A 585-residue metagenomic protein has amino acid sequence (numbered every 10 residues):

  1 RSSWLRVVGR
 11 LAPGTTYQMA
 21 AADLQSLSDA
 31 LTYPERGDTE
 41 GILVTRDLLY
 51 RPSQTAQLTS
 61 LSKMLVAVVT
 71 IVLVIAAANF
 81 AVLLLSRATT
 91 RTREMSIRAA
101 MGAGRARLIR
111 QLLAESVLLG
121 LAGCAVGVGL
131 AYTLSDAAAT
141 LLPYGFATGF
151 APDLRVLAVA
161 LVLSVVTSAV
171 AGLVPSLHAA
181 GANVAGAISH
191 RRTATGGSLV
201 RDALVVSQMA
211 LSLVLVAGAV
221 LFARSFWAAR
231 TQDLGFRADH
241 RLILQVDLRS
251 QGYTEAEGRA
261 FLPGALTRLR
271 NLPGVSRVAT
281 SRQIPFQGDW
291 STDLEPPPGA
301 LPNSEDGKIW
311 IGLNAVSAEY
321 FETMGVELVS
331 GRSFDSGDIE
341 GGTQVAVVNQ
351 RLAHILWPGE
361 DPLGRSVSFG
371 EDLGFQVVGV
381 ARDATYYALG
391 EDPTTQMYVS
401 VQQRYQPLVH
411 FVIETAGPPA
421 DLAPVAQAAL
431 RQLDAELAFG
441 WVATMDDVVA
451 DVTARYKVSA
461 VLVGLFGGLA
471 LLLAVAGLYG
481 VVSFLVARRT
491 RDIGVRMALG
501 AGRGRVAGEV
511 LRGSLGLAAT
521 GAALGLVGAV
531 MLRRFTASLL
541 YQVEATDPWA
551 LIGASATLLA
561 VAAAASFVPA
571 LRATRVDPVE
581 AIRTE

Functional and structural regions predicted by a protein language model:
R1-K63, D136, G218, F222 (+1 more regions): Mid-to-C-terminal secondary-structure elements that act as membrane-proximal/extracytoplasmic interface segments
L43, A81, S116-V184, R224 (+1 more regions): Small-residue-rich transmembrane alpha-helices
D47-T55, L83-R110, A114, L134-Y253 (+1 more regions): Alpha-helical transmembrane segments of integral membrane proteins
L58-R93, V170, S198-A223, Y456-R491 (+3 more regions): Hydrophobic alpha-helical transmembrane segments of multi-pass inner-membrane transport and secretion
S62-V66, R107, L112, P152 (+6 more regions): Residue-level signature of transmembrane alpha-helical entry/exit and packing/kink sites in multi-pass membrane
A78-G120, G181-R192, A476-L517, R572-R583: Intracellular coupling helices
G390, A429, L433-L526, A537-Y541 (+1 more regions): C-terminal transmembrane helical bundles of large multi-pass transporters and their helix-start/helix-kink determinants
